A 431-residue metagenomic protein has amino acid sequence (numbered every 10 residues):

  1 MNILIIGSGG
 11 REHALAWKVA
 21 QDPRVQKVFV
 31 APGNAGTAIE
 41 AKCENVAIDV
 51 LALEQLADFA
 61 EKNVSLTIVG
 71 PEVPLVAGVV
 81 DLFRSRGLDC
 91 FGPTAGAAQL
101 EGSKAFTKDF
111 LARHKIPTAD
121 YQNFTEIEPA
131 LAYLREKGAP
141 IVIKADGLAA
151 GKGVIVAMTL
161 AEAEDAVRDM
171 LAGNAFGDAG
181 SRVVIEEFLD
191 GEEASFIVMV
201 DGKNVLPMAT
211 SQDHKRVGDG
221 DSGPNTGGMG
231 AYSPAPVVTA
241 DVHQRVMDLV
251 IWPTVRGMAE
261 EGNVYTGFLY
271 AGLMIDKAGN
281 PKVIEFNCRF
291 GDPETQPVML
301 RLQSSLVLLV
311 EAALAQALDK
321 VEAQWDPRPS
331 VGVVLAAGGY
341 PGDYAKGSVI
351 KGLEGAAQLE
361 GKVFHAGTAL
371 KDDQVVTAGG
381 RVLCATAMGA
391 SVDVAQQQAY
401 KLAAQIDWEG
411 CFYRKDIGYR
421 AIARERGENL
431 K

Functional and structural regions predicted by a protein language model:
M1-G96: ATP-binding N-terminal substructure of ATP-dependent carboxylate-amine bond-forming enzymes
A20-Q21, A38-I39, F91, R113-K115 (+12 more regions): Solvent-exposed alpha-helices and their adjacent loops that cap or buttress functional pockets in soluble metabolic
N45-L51, Q122-E126, A157: Short acidic-hydrophobic, aromatic-tinged amphipathic segments that line or gate anion-handling sites
F91-G153: A conserved helix-loop-beta module that forms one wall/lid of the active-site cleft in ATP-utilizing catalytic domains
G153, A157-T295: Internal nucleotide-binding/catalytic subdomain
M247-L269, N287-E360, K371: Active-site "cap" helix and flanking loop/linker of ATP-utilizing ligase/carboxylase catalytic domains
T368-D372, T377-K431: Generic C-terminus detector
